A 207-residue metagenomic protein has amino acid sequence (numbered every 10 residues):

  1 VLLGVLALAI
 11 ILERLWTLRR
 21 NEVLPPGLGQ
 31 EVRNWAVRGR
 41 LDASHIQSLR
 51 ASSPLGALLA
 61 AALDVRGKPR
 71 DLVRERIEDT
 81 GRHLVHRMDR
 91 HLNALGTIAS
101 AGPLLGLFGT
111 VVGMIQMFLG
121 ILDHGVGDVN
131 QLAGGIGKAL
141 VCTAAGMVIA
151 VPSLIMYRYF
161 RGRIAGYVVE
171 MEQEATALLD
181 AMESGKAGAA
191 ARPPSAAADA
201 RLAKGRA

Functional and structural regions predicted by a protein language model:
V1, N130-R161: Pore-lining and gate-forming transmembrane alpha-helices of multi-pass membrane transport proteins
V1-W16: Hydrophobic alpha-helical transmembrane segments
A7-L8, S44, L59, G106 (+2 more regions): Residue-level signature of catalytic and energy-coupling elements of molecular machines, predominantly ATP/GTP-dependent
N21-F108, V112-V126, M156-A207: Predominantly long cytosolic amphipathic alpha-helical stalk/bundle segments
